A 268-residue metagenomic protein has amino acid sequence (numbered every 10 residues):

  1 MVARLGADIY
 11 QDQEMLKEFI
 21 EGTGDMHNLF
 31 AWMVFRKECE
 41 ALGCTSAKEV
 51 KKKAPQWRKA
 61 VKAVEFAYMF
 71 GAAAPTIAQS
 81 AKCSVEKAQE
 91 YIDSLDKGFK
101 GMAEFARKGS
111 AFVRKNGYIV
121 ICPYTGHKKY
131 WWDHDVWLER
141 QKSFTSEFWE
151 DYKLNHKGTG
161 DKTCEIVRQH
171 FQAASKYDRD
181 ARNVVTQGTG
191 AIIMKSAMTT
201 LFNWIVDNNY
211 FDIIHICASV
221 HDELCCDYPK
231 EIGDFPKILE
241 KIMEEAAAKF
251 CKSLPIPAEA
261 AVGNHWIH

Functional and structural regions predicted by a protein language model:
M1-H268: Conserved catalytic core of nucleotide polymerization and phosphodiester-bond processing enzymes
